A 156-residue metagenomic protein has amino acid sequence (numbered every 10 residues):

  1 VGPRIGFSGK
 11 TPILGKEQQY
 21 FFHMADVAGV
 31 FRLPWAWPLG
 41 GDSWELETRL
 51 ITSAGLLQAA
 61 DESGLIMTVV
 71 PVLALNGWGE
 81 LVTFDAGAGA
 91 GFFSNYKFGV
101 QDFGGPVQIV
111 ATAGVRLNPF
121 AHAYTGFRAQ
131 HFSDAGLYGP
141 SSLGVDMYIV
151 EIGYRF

Functional and structural regions predicted by a protein language model:
V1-I5, W44-T52, M67, V82-A88 (+2 more regions): Transmembrane beta-strands of outer-membrane beta-barrel proteins
R4-K10, I51-L57, G89-G91, Q130-F132 (+1 more regions): Outer-membrane beta-barrel pore domains and translocons
G9-M24: Surface-exposed strand-loop-strand hairpins of Gram-negative outer-membrane beta-barrel proteins
I13-E17, L57-A59, K97-Q101, A135-G139: Extracellular loop and loop/strand-boundary signature of outer-membrane beta-barrel proteins
Q19-F21, S63-L65, G105-V107, S142-G144: Short sequence motifs at beta-strands and strand-loop junctions characteristic of Gram-negative outer-membrane
A25-V27, G144-F156: Outer-membrane beta-barrel "beta-signal"
G29-L33, L75-G77, L117, Y154-F156: Residue-level signature of outer-membrane beta-barrel architecture
L33-L46, D61, W78-T83, H122: Short loop/turn motifs that connect adjacent beta-strands in outer-membrane beta-barrel proteins
